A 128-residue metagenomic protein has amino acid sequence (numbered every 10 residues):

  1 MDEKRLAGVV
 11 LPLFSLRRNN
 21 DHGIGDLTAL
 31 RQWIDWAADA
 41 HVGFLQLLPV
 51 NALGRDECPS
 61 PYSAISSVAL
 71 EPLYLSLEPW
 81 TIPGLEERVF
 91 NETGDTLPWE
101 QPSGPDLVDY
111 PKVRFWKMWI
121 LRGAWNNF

Functional and structural regions predicted by a protein language model:
D2-F128: Acidic/aromatic-lined carbohydrate-recognition and catalytic surfaces of CAZymes acting on diverse glycans
